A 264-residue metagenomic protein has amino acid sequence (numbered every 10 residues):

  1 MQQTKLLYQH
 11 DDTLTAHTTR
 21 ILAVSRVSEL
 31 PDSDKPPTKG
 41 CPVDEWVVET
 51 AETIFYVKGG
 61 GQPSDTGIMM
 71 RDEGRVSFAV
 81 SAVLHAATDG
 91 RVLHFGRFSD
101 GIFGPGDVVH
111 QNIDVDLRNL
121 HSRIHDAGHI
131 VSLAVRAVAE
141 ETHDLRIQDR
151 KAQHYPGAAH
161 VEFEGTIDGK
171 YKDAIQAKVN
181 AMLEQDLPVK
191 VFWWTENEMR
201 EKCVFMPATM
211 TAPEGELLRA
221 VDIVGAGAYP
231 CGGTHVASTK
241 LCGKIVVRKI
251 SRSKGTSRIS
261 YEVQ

Functional and structural regions predicted by a protein language model:
M1-Q264: Active-/binding-site microenvironments in catalytic and ligand-binding cores
